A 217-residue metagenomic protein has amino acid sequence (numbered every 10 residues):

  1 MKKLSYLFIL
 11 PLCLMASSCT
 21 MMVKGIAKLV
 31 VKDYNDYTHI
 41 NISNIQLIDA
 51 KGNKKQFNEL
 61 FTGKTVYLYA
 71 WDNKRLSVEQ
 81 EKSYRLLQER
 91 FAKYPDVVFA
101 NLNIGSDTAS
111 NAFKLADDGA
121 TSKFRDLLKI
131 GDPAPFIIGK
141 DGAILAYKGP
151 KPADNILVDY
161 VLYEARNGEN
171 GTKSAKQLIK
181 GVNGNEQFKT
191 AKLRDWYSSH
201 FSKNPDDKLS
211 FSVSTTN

Functional and structural regions predicted by a protein language model:
M1-F8: Bacterial N-terminal signal peptides that target proteins for export
M15-S18: C-terminal motif of bacterial Sec signal peptides marking the signal peptidase cleavage site
V23-E59: N-terminal "domain-start" segment that seeds a small globular fold
K55-E81: Short active-site neighborhood of thiol/selenol oxidoreductases, capturing the structured segment around
K64-T65, V78-L102: Conserved helix-turn-beta segment immediately C-terminal to the redox Cys motif in thioredoxin-like folds
N73-V78, S106-D107, K151-P152: Short acidic, S/G/P-rich loop/turn micro-motifs used as interaction or catalytic elements
A100, S110-L145: Short, internal strand/loop/helix patches that form the active-site neighborhood or redox-interaction surface
A143-N217: Thiol-/selenol-based redox modules, centered on thioredoxin-like and closely related oxidoreductase domains
